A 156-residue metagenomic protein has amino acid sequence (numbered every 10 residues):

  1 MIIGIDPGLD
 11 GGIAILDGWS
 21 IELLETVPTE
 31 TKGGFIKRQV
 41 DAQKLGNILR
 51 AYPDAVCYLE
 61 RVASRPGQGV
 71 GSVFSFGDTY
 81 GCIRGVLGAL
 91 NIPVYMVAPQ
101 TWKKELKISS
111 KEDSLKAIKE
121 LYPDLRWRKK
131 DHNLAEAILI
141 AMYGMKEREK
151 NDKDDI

Functional and structural regions predicted by a protein language model:
M1-I156: Phosphate- and other anionic-substrate recognition elements at nucleic-acid/protein interfaces
